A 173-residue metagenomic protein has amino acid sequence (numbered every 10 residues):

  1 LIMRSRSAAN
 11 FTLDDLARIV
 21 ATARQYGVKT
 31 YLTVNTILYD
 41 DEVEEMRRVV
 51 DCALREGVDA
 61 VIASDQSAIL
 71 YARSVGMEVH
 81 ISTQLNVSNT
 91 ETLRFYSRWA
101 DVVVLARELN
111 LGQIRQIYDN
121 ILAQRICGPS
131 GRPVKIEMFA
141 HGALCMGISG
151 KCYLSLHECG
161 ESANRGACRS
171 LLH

Functional and structural regions predicted by a protein language model:
L1-V87, E91, V104, G112-I114 (+1 more regions): Active-site pocket-lining/capping segments in soluble small-molecule metabolic enzymes
